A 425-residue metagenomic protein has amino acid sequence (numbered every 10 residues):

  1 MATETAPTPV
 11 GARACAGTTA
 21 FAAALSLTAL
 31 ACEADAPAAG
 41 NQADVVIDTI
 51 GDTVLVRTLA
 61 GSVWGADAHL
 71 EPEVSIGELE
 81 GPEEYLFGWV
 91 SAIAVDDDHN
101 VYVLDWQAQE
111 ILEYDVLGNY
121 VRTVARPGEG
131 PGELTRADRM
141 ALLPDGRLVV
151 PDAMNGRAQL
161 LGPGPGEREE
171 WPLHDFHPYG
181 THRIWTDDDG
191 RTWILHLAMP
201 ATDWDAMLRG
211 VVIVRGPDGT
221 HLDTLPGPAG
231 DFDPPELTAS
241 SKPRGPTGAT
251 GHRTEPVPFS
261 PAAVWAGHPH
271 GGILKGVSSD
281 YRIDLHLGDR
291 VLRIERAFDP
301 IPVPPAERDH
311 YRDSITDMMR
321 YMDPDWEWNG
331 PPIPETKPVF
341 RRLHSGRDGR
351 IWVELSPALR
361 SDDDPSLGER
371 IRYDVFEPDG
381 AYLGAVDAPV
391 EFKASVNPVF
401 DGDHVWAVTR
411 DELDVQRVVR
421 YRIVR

Functional and structural regions predicted by a protein language model:
M1-C15: N-terminal secretory signal peptides that target proteins for export/translocation
G17-A29: Bacterial N-terminal signal peptides
C32-R425: Eukaryotic scaffold repeat domains enriched in small/polar residues
